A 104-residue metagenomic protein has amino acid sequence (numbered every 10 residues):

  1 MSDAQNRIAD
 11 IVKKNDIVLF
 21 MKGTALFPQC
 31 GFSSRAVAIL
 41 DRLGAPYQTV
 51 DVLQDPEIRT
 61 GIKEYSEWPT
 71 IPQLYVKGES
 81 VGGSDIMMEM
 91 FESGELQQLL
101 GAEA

Functional and structural regions predicted by a protein language model:
M1-D3: Short gly/ser/thr-rich secondary-structure transition/capping motifs
N6, R59-E64: TIR-domain catalytic/interaction hotspot
A9-P46: Local sequence-structure signature of Cys/Sec-based thiol-disulfide redox active-site neighborhoods
G44-R59: Thiol-based oxidoreductase modules, predominantly thioredoxin-like and allied folds used for disulfide exchange
E64-T70: Thiol/disulfide oxidoreductase modules built on the thioredoxin-like
V76-A104: Non-catalytic, surface beta->alpha helical segment in thiol-disulfide oxidoreductase systems
